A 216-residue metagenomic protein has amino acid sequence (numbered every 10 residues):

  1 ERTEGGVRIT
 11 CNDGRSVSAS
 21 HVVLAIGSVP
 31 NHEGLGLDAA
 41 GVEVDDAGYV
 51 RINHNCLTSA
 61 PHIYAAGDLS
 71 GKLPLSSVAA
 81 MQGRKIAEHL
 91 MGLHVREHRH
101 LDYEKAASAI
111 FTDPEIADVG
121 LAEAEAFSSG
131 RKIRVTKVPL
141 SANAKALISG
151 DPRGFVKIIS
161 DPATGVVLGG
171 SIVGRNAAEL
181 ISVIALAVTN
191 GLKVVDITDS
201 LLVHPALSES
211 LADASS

Functional and structural regions predicted by a protein language model:
E1, D45, I159-A163: Short beta-strand micro-motifs enriched in acidic
E1-T3, R96-E115: Flexible, acidic loop-helix segments that line cofactor/substrate-binding pockets
R2-S16, V22: Conserved beta-strand-loop-beta-strand element in the redox core of flavoprotein oxidoreductases
R2-V7, A60, S149-G154: A short, glycine/Asx- and small/polar-enriched loop/turn that sits immediately N-terminal to a beta-strand
C11-D13, H54, P162: Short acidic, glycine-rich loop/turn motifs
S16-V95: FAD-site-proximal beta/loop scaffold in flavoenzymes
E43-D46, L93-K105, R131-T136: A short alpha-helix-loop-beta-strand transition element characteristic of N-terminal alpha/beta dinucleotide-binding
A106-S216: Flexible, glycine-rich terminal cap/loop adjacent to redox cofactors in electron-transfer oxidoreductases
